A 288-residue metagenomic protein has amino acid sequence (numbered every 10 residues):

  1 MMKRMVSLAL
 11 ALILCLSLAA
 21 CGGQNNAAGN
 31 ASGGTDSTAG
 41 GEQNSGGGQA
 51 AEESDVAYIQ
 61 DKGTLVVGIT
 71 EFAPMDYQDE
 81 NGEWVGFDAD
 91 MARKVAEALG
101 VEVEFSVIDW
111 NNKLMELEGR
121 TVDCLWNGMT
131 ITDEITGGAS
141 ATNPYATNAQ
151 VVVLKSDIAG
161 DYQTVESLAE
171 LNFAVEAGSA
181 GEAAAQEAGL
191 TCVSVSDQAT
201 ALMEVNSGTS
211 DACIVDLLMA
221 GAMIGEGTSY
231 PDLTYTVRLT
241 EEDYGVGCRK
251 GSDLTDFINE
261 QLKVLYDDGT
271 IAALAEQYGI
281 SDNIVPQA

Functional and structural regions predicted by a protein language model:
L16-A20: C-terminal motif of bacterial Sec signal peptides marking the signal peptidase cleavage site
G23, A27, S45-E53, A180-S196 (+2 more regions): Ligand-binding clefts/hinges and TM-proximal coupling segments of bilobed small-molecule sensing domains
Q24, G40, A89-A98, S156 (+2 more regions): Extended ligand-binding regions for polar small-molecule ligands
N30-D36, G40-N44, G48-G128: Extracytoplasmic small-molecule ligand-binding "clamshell" domains of the periplasmic binding protein/Venus flytrap
V66, F72, W84-E97, M129 (+2 more regions): Bilobed "Venus flytrap"/periplasmic-binding protein-like clamshell domains and structurally analogous long
R93, E97, E102-S167, R238: Acidic, polar ligand-binding/catalytic clefts
E104-L117, G160, A177-A180, V193-S207 (+1 more regions): Short helix-initiation/N-cap motifs at beta->coil->alpha
T147-L154, L217, G221-K263, S281-A288: Periplasmic-binding protein-like
